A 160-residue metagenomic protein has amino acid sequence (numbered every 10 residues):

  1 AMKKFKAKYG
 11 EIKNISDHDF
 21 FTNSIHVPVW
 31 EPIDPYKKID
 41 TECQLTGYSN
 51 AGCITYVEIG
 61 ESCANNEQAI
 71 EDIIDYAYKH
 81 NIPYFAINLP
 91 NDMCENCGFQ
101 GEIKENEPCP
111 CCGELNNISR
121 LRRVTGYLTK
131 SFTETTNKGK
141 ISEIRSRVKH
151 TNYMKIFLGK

Functional and structural regions predicted by a protein language model:
A1-K160: Long, C-terminal-biased catalytic regions of enzyme "large/alpha" subunits
